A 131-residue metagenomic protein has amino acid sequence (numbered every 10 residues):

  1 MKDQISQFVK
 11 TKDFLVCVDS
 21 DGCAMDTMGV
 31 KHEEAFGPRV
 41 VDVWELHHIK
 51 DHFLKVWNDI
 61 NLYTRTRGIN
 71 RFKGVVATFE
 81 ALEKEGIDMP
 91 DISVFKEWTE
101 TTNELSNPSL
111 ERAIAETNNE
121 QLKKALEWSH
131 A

Functional and structural regions predicted by a protein language model:
M1-V18: Non-catalytic pre-domain segments flanking phosphatase-related domains
Q4, C23-A131: Alpha-helical substrate-recognition element adjacent to the catalytic core
